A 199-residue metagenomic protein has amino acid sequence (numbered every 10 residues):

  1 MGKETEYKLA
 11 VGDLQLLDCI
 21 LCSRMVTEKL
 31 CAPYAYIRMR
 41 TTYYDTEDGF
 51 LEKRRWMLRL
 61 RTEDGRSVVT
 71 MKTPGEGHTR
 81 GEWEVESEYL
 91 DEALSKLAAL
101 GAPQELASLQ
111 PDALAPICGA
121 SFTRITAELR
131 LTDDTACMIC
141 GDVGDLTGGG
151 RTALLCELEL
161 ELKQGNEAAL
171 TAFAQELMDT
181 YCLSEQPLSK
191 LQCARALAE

Functional and structural regions predicted by a protein language model:
M1-E199: Phosphate-end processing signature that detects enzymes handling 5′-triphosphorylated RNA and polyphosphate
